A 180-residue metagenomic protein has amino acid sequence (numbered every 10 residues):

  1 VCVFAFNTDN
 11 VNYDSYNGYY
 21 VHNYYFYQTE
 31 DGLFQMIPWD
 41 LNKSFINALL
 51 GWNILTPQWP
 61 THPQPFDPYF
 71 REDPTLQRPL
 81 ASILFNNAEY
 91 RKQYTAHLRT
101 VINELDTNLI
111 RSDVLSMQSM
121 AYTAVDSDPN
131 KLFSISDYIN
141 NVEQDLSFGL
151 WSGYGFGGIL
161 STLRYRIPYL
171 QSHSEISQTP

Functional and structural regions predicted by a protein language model:
V1-P180: Middle-to-C-terminal accessory/interaction subdomains
